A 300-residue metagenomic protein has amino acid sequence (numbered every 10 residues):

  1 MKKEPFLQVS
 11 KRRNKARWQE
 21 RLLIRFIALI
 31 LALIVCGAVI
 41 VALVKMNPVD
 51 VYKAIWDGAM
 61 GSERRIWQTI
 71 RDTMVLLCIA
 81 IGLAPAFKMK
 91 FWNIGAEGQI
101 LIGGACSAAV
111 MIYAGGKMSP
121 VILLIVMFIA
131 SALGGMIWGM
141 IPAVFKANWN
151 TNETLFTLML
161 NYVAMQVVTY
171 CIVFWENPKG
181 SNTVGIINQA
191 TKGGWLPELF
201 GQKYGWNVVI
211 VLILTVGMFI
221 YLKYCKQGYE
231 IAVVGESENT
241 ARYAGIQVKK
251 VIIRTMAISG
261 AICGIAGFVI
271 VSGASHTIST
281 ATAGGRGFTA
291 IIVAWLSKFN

Functional and structural regions predicted by a protein language model:
K2-C78, I122: Membrane-interfacial amphipathic/re-entrant helices at transmembrane-helix boundaries
K15-I30, N148-L160, K249: Alpha-helical transmembrane segments and their helix-start/interface "positive-inside/aromatic belt" motifs in integral
R25-V41, C78-L83, G104-V110, S131-I137 (+5 more regions): Hydrophobic core segments of alpha-helical transmembrane domains in multi-pass membrane transport and ion-translocation
A38-K45, A54, A59-A114, F128 (+2 more regions): Single transmembrane alpha-helix segments in multi-pass membrane proteins
E63, E153, T157-Y224, T277: Transmembrane helix-bundle core of multi-pass membrane transporters and related energy-transducing complexes
V75, I81, I137, P142-A143 (+3 more regions): Alpha-helical transmembrane segments in inner-membrane proteins
F200-T277: Helix-loop-helix "hairpin" substructures at the membrane interface of multi-pass membrane proteins
S272-N300: Glycine-rich helix-loop "coupling/hinge" segments at transmembrane-helix boundaries in multipass transporters
